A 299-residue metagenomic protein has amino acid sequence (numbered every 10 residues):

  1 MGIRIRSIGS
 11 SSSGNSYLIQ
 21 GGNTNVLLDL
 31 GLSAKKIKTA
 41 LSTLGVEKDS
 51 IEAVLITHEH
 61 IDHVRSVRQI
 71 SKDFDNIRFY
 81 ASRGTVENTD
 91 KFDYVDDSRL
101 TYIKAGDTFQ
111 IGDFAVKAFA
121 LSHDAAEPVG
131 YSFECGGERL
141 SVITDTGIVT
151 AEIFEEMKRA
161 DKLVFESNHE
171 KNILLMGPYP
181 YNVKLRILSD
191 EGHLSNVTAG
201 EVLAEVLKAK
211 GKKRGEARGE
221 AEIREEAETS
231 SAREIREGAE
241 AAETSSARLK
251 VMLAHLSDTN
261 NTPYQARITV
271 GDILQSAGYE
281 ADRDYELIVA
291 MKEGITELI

Functional and structural regions predicted by a protein language model:
M1-L44, V129-D145, K162: Conserved beta-strand hairpin/beta-sheet module of binuclear metal-dependent hydrolase folds, prominently
S7-S16, T57-V67, I77, T89-D90 (+1 more regions): Structured catalytic core of nucleotide-sugar glycosyltransferases
L28-G31, I51-E59, Y80-R83, S141-D145 (+3 more regions): Active-site neighborhood of phospho(di)ester-bond hydrolases with catalytic His/Asp-centered motifs
A34-A81: Active-site metal-binding motif and surrounding structural segment of the metallo-beta-lactamase
H60-V64, E87-N88, A125-A126, I148-A151 (+2 more regions): Active-site environment of divalent metal-dependent phosphoester hydrolases
R65-F74, N88-F92, N261-I268: Metal-dependent catalytic neighborhoods of phosphoester/phosphodiester hydrolases
R83-G137: Metallo-beta-lactamase
A151-E286: Cap/insert and terminal regions of metallo-dependent hydrolase folds
